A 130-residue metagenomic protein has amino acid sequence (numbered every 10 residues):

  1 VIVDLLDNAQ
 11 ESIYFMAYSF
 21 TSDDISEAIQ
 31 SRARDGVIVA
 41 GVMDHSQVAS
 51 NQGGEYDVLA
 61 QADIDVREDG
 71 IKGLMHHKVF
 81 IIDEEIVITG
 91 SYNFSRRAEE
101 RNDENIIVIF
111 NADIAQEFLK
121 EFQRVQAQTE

Functional and structural regions predicted by a protein language model:
I2-D65: Primarily the HKD phosphodiesterase
I2-L5, A28, G54, F80-I81 (+3 more regions): Surface-exposed beta-strand edges and their flanking turn/coil or helix-capping segments
L5-L6, L59, L74, L119 (+1 more regions): Generic detector of leucine side chains in alpha-helical contexts
Y14-Y18, V79, F118: Short, structured motif recognition centered on aromatic/hydrophobic residues
S19-D23, H45-A49, K72-M75, I86-V87 (+2 more regions): Solvent-exposed loop/turn segments at secondary-structure junctions within structured extracellular/periplasmic domains
A60-A62, R67-I71, H76-K78, I82-E85 (+2 more regions): A post-motif C-terminal structural segment
I86-E130: Signature of lipid phosphatidyltransferase scaffolds
